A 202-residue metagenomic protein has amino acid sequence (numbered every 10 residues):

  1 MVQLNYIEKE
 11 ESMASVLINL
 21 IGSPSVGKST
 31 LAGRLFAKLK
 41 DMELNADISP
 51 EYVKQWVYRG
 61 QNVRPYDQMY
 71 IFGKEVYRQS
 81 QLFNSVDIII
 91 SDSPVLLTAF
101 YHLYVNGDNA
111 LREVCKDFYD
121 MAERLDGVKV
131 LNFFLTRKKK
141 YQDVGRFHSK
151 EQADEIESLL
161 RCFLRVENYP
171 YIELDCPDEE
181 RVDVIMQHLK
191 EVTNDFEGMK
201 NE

Functional and structural regions predicted by a protein language model:
V2-Q3, E8-K9, M186-E202: C-terminal accessory "lid"/substrate-recognition subdomains
L20: Hydrophobic anchor at the beta1->P-loop junction of P-loop NTPases
S25: Walker A (P-loop) phosphate-binding loop of P-loop NTPases
K28: Conserved lysine of the Walker
L31: Hydrophobic positions on the alpha1 helix immediately C-terminal to the Walker A/P-loop
F36-Y77: Conserved substrate/cofactor phosphate-moiety recognition/catalytic segment in nucleotide-dependent phosphotransferases
Q61-A110: Conserved nucleotide-sensing/catalytic segment adjacent to the nucleotide-binding pocket in NTP-handling enzymes
V105-V184, T193: A glycine- and Lys/Arg-enriched "phosphate-lid" helix/loop adjacent to the NTP-binding pocket of small-molecule kinases
